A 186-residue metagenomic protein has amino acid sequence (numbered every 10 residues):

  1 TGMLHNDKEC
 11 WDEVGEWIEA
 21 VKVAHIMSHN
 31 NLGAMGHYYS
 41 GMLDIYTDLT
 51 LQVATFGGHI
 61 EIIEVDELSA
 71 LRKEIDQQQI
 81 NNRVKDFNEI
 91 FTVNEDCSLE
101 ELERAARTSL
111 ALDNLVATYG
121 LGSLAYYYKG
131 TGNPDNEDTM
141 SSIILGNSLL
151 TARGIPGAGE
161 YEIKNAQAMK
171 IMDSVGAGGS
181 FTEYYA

Functional and structural regions predicted by a protein language model:
T1-A186: An N-terminal assembly and electron-transfer interface module characteristic of large anaerobic redox and radical
